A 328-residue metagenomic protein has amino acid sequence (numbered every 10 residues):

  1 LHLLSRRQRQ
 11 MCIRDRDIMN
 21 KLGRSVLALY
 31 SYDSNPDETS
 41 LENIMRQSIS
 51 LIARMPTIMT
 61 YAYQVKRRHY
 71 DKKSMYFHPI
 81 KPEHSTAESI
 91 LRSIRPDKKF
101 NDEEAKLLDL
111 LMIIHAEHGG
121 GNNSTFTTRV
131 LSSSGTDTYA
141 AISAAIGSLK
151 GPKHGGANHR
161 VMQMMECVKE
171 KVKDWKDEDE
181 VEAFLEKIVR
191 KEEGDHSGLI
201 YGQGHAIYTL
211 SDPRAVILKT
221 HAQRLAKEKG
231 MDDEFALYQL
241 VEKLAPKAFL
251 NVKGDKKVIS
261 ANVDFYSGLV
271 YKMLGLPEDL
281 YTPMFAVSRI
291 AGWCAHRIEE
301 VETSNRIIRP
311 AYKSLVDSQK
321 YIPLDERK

Functional and structural regions predicted by a protein language model:
L1-R9, I13: Single conserved hydrophobic/aromatic residue that forms the stacking wall/gate of nucleotide- or nucleobase-binding
Q10, L22-V26, M55, I90-L91 (+8 more regions): Short alpha-helical scaffolding segments that buttress acidic/His motifs in well-ordered protein cores
R14-I18, I44-L51, P82-E83, F100-L107 (+11 more regions): Secondary-structure capping and boundary motifs in well-ordered enzyme cores
R16-G119, R129-V130: Glycine-rich, mobile lid/loop segments that gate access to catalytic sites or pores
N35, N123, I142, V161 (+4 more regions): Short acidic (Asp/Glu) and glycine-rich catalytic loops that position anionic groups and cofactors
S74, R92-K99, D109-I114, S124-S134 (+4 more regions): Active-site-adjacent structural elements in folded domains
G135, D174-H196, Y201, I207 (+2 more regions): Acidic, carboxylate-rich catalytic segments that either coordinate divalent cations
Y139-E178: A conserved active-site cap/scaffold subdomain adjacent to cofactor or substrate pockets
